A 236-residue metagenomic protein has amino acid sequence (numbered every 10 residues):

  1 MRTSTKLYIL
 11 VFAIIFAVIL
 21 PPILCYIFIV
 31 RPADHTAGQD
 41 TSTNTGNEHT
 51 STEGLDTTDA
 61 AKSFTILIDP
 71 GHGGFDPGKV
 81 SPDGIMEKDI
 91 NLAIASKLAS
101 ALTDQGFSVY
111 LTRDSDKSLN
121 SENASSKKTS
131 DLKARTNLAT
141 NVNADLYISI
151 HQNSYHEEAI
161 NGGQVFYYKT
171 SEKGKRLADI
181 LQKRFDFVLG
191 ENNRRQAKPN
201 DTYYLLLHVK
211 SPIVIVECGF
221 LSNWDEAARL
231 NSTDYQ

Functional and structural regions predicted by a protein language model:
M1-L10, I27-F28: Short, low-complexity patches enriched in S/T/P/G
L10-C25: Hydrophobic membrane-insertion alpha-helices, especially the h-region of bacterial N-terminal signal peptides
P22-T41: Sec-dependent signal peptide cleavage junction
G46-L67, H72-L177: Catalytic-core regions of hydrolytic enzymes
F75-P82, L119, S126, L189-Q196 (+3 more regions): Peptidoglycan cell-wall recognition and remodeling modules
T103, N137-T140, D186, L207 (+1 more regions): Alpha-helix boundary recognition
H156, R194-Q236: Active-site-adjacent mobile loop/cap segments within catalytic or ligand-binding domains
G174-P199: Active-site-adjacent substrate-binding region of metalloamidase/peptidase-like peptide-processing proteins
